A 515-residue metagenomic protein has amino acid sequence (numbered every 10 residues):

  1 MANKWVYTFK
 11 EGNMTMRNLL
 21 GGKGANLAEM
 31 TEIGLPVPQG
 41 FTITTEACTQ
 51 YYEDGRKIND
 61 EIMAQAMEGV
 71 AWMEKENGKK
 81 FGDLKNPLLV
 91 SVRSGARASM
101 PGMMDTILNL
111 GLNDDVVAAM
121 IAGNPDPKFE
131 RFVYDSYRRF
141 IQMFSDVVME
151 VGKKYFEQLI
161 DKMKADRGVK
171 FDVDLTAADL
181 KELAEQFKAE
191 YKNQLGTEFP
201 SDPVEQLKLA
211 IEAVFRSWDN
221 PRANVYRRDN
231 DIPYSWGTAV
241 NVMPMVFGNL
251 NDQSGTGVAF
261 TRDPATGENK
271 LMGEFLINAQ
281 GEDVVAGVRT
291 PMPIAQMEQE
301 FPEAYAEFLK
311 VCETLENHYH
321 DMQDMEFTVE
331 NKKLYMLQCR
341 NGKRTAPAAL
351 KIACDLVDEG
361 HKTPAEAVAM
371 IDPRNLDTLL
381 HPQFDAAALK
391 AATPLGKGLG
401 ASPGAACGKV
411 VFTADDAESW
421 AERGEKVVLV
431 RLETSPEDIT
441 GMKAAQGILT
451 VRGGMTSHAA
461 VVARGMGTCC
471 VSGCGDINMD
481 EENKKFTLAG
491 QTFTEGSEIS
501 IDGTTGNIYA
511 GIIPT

Functional and structural regions predicted by a protein language model:
M1-A392, S419, E425-V428, S435-T440 (+6 more regions): Nucleotide/phosphate-binding sheet-loop regions of phosphoryl- and nucleotidyl-transfer enzymes
R56-I58, T487-G490: Short, hinge-like loop/turn segments at secondary-structure boundaries
A365, L389-C407: Catalytic domains of riboflavin
A406, V410-D416: Long, structured protein-protein interaction/assembly regions in large complexes
L429, L449-T450, L488: Surface-exposed strand-loop junctions at beta-sheet edges and helix termini that form docking/interaction patches
V451, V471-G473, I501-D502: Generic beta-sheet signal
G467-M479: Acidic, glycine-rich catalytic loops of TOPRIM or P-loop NTPase phosphate-binding modules used across DNA replication
E482, A489-T515: Internal insertion modules embedded within essential enzymes
